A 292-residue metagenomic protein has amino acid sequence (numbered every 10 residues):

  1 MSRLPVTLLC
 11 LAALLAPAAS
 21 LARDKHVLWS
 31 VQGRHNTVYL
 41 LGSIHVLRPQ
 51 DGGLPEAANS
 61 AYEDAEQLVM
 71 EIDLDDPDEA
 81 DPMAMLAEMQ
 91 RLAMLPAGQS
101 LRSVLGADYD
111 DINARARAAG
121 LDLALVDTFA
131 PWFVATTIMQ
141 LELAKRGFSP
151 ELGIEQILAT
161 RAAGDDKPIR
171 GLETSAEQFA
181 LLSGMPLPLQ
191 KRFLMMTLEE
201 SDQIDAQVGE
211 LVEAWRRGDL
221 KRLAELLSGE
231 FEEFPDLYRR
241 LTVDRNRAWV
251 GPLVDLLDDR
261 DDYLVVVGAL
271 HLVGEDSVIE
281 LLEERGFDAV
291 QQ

Functional and structural regions predicted by a protein language model:
M1-L8: Bacterial N-terminal signal peptides that target proteins for export
P17-A19: N-terminal signal peptide c-region/cleavage motif recognized by signal peptidases
R23, V27-L241: Structured, acidic catalytic/metal-binding patches in enzyme active sites
P235-Q292: A cross-kingdom marker for long, charged
